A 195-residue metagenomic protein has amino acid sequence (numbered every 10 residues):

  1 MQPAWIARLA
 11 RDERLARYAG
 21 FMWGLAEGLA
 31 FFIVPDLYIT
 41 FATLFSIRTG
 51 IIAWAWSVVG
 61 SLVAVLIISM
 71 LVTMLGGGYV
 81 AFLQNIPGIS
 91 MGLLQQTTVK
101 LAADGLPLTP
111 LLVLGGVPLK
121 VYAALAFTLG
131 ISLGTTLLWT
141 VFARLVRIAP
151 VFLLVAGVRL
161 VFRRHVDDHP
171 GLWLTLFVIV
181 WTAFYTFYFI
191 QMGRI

Functional and structural regions predicted by a protein language model:
M1-R11: Short, Lys/Arg-rich, polar N-terminal cytosolic tail immediately upstream of the first transmembrane signal-anchor
L9-L15, S69-M70, L93-T97: Short hydrophobic/aromatic-rich motifs at helix boundaries and adjacent loops
D12-V59, T98-V161, W181-R194: Hydrophobic alpha-helical membrane segments of integral membrane proteins
I51-G92: Membrane helix-loop-helix hairpins that form the core translocation module of multi-pass transporters
G78-D104, D167-I195: Selective transmembrane alpha-helices of multi-pass membrane proteins
V161-D167: Flexible interhelical linker loops that connect adjacent transmembrane helices in multi-pass membrane transporters
